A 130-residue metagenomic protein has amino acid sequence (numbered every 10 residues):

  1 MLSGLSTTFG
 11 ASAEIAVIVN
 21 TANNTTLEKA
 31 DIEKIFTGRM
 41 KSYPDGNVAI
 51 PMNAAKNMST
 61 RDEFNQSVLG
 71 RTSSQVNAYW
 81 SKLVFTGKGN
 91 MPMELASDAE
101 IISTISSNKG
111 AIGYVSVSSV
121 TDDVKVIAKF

Functional and structural regions predicted by a protein language model:
M1-L2, A11: Sec-dependent N-terminal signal peptides
E14-F130: Exported/periplasmic ABC-transporter solute-binding proteins
